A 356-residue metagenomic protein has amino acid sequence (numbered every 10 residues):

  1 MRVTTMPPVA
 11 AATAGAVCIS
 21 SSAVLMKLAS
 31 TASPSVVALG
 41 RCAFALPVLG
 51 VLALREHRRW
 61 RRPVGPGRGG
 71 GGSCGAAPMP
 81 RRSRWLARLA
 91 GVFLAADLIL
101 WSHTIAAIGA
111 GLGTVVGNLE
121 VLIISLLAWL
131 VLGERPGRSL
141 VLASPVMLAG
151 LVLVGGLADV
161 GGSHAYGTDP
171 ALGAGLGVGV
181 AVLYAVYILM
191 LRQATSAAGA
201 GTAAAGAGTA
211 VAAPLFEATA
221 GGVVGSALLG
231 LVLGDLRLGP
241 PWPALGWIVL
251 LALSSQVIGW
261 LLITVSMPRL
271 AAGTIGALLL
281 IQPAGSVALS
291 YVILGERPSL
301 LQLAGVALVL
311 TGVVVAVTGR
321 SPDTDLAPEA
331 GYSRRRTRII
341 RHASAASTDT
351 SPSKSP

Functional and structural regions predicted by a protein language model:
M1-V48, L52, L100, G161-Q193 (+3 more regions): Glycine-/small-residue-enriched transmembrane alpha-helix faces in small-molecule transporters and effluxers
R2-V3, C42, G155-L157, A244 (+1 more regions): C-terminal-most transmembrane helix of multi-pass membrane proteins
T4-P8, S30-L39, M79-S83, G156-L183 (+2 more regions): Juxtamembrane helix-entry segments on the extracytoplasmic side of multipass membrane proteins
V9-A16, G40, G113-L119, L191-V224 (+1 more regions): Helix-helix packing/entry segments at the starts of transmembrane helices
T13-S21, L25, L52, R88-A107 (+8 more regions): Hydrophobic alpha-helical transmembrane segments of multi-pass membrane transport proteins, especially secondary
T31-A96, I123, L127, V182-M190 (+3 more regions): Transmembrane alpha-helices of multi-pass small-molecule transport proteins
V36-P47, S102-L140, V180, A272-Y291: Specific alpha-helical transmembrane segments that line the substrate/conduction pathway and gating interfaces
L49, L127, P136-D159, A181-Y184 (+2 more regions): Hydrophobic transmembrane alpha-helices of multi-pass small-molecule transport proteins
